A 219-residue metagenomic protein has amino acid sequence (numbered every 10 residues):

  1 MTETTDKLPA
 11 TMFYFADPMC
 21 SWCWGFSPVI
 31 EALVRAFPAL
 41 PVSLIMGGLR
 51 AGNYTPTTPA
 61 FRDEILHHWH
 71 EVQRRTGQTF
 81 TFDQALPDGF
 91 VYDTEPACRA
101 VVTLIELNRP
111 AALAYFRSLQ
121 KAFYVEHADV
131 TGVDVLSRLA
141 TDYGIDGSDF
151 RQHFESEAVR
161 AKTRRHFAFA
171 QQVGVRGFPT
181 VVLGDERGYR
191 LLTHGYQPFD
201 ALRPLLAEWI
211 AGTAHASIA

Functional and structural regions predicted by a protein language model:
T2-T4: Extreme N-terminal leader/anchor segments
K7, E95, V175-R176: A generic fold-level signal
K7-F13: Extreme N-terminal starter segment of soluble prokaryotic enzymes
A10, C98, P179: Change "...and in nucleic-acid phosphodiester-cleaving endonucleases..." to "...and in nucleic-acid processing enzymes
A16: Conserved S-adenosyl-L-methionine
M19, F26-R35, S118-A219: C-terminal cap of thioredoxin/glutaredoxin-like
W24-H127: Structural alpha/beta surface segment adjacent to cysteine/selenocysteine redox centers across thiol/disulfide enzymes
